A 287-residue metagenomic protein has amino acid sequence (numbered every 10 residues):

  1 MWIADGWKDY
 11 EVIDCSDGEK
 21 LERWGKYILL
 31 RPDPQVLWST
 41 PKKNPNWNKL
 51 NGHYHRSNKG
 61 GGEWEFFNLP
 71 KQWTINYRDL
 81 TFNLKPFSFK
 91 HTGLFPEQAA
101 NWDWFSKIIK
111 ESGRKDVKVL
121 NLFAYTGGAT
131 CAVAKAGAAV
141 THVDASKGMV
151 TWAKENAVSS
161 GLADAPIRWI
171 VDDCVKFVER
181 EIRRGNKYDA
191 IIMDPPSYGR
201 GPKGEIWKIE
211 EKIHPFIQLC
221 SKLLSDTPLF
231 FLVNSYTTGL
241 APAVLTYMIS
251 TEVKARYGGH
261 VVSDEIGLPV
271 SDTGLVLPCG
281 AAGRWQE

Functional and structural regions predicted by a protein language model:
G6-E22, L29-P96, D103: Non-catalytic substrate-recognition/targeting regions of SAM-dependent transferases
P96-R114: Conserved alpha-helix/loop element of class I SAM-dependent methyltransferases that forms part of the SAM/SAH-binding
K115-Y125: Conserved class I S-adenosyl-L-methionine
T126-A138: Conserved SAM-binding loop of SAM-dependent methyltransferases across substrates and taxa, primarily the Class I
A139-D144: Conserved SAM-binding motif I beta-strand of class I
S146-I192: S-adenosyl-L-methionine
E211-T227: A short glycine-rich, Lys/Arg-flanked "PGG" loop and its adjoining helix->strand segment in the class I
P228-E287: C-terminal catalytic and target-recognition region of SAM-dependent MTase-like enzymes, primarily methyltransferases
